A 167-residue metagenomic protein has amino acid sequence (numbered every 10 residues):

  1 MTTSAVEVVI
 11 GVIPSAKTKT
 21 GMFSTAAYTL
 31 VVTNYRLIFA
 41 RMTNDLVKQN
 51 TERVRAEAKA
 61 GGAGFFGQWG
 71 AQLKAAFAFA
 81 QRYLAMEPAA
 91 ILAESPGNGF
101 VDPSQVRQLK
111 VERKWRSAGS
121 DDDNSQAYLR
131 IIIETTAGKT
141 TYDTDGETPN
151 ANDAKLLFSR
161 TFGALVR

Functional and structural regions predicted by a protein language model:
T3-V8, T18-A27, Y35-R167: Acidic, Ser/Thr- and proline-rich intrinsically disordered linker/docking segments of eukaryotic scaffolds
